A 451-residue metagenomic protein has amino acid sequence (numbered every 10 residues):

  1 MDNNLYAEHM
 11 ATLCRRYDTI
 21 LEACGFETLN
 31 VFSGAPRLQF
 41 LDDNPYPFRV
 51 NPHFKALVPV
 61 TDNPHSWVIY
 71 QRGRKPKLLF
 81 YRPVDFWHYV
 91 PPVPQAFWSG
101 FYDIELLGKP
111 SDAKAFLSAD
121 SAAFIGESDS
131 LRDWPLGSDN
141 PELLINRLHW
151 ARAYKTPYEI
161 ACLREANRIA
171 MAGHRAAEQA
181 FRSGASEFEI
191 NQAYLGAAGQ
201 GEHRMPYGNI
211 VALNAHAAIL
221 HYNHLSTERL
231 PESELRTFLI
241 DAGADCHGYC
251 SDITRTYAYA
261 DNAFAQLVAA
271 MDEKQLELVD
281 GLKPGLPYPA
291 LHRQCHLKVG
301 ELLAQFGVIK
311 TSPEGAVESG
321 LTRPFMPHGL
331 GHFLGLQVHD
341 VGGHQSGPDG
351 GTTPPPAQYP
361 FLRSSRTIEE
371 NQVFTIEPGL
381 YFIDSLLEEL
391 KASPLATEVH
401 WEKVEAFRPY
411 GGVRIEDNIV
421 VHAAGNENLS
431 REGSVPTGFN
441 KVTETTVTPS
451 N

Functional and structural regions predicted by a protein language model:
M1-N451: Active-site neighborhoods and metal-handling regions in enzymes and metal-associated proteins
